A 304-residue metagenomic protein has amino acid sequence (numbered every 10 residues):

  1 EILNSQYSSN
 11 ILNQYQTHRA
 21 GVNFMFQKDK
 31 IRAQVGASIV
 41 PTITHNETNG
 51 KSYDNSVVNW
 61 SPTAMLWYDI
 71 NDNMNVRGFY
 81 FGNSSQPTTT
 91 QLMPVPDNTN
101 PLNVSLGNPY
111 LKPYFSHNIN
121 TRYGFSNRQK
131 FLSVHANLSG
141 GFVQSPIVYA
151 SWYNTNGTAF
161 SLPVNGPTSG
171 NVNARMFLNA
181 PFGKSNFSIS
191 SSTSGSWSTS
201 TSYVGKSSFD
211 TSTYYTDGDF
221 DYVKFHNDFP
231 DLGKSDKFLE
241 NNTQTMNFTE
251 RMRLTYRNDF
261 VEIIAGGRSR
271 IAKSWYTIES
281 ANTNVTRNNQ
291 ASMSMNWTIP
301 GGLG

Functional and structural regions predicted by a protein language model:
E1-G304: Exposed, low-structure sequence patches enriched in small/polar residues
